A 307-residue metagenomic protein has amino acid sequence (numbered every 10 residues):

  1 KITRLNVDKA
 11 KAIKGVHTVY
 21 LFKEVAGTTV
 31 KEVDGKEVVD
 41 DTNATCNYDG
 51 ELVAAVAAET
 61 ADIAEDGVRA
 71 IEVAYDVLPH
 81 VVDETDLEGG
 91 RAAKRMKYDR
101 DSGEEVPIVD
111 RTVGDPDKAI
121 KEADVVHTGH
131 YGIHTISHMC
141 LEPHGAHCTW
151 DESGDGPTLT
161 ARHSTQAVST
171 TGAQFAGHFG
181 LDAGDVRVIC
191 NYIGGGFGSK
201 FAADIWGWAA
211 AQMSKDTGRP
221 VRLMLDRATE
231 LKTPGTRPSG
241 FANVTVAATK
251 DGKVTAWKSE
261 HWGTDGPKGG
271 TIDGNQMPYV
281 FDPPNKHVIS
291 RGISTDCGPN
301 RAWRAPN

Functional and structural regions predicted by a protein language model:
K1-E105, V126, W206: Flexible, low-hydrophobicity surface segments
K1-F22, A54-Y75, G145-T217, G263 (+2 more regions): Alpha-helical support elements that line or immediately flank enzyme active sites and cofactor-binding pockets
I2-T3, T29-V30, A64-G67, S137 (+5 more regions): Short helix/loop capping segments that flank catalytic or ligand/cofactor-binding pockets
T18-F22, Y48, H127-Y131, A161-H163 (+3 more regions): General beta-strand structural signal in soluble alpha/beta enzymes
E24-A26, V53, A61-I63, G132-H134 (+7 more regions): Short, glycine-/Ser/Thr-/acidic-enriched flexible segments
G35-G67, F197-K250, N300-N307: Glycine-rich and small/hydrophobic secondary-structure elements
A92, P157-L159, V254: Hydrophobic residues embedded in beta-strands of well-ordered beta-sheets
G103-A146, S239-N307: Glycine-rich loop/linker segments at domain edges
